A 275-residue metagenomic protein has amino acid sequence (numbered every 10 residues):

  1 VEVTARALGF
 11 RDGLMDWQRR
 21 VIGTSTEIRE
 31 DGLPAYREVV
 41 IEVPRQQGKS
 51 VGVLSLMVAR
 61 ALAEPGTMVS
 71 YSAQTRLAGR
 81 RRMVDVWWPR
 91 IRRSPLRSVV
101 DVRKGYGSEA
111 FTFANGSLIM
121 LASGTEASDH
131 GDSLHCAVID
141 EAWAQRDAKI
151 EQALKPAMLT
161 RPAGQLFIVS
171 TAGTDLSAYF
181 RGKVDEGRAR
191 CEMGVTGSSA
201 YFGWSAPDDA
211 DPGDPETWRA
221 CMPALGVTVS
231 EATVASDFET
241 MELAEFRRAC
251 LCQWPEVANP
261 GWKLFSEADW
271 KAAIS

Functional and structural regions predicted by a protein language model:
V1-S275: Phosphate/NTP-binding elements of NTP-utilizing enzymes
